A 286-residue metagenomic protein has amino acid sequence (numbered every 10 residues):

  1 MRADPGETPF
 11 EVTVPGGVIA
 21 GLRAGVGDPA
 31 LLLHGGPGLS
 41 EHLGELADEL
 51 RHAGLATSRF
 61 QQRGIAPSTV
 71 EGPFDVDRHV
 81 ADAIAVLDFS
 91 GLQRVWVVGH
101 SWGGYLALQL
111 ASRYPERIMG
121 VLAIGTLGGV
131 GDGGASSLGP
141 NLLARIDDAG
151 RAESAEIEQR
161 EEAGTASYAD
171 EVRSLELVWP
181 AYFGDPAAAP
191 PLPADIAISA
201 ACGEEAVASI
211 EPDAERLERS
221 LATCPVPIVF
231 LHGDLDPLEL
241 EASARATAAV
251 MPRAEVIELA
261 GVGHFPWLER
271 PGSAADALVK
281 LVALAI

Functional and structural regions predicted by a protein language model:
F10, P15-T69: Conserved HGGG/HGGXW glycine-rich cap/lid loop of the alpha/beta-hydrolase fold
R59-V98, W102, D276: Active-site loop/oxyanion-hole signature of alpha/beta-hydrolase fold enzymes
Q93-S137: Conserved hydrolase catalytic core segment
V121-E161: Flexible "cap/lid" loop of the alpha/beta hydrolase fold
S154-R219, P225-V226: Alpha/beta-hydrolase
C224, F230-H232: Short beta-strand/loop motif that positions the catalytic acidic residue of the alpha/beta-hydrolase fold
P237-S243: Conserved alpha/beta-hydrolase "acid-adjacent" motif
A254-I286: Catalytic active-site module of serine/aspartate enzymes centered on a nucleophile-bearing elbow/loop
